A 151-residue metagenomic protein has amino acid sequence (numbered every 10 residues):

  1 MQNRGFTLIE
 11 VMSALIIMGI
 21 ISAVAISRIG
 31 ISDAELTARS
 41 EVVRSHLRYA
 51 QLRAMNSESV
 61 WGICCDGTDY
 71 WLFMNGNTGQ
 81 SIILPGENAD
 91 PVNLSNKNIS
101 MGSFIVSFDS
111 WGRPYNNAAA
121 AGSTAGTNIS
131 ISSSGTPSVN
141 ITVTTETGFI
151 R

Functional and structural regions predicted by a protein language model:
M1-I29: N-terminal single-pass transmembrane signal-anchor helix
Q2, D109, T144-T145: Short, acidic, Ser/Thr-enriched surface-loop or helix-capping motifs
D33, Q51, G76, S110-Y115 (+2 more regions): Short, well-ordered turn and helix-capping elements at secondary-structure junctions
A34-W61: Membrane-proximal N-terminal amphipathic helix
W61-N117, N140-I141, R151: Type IV pilin-like appendage domain
A121-R151: Short, surface-exposed interaction loops/tails
